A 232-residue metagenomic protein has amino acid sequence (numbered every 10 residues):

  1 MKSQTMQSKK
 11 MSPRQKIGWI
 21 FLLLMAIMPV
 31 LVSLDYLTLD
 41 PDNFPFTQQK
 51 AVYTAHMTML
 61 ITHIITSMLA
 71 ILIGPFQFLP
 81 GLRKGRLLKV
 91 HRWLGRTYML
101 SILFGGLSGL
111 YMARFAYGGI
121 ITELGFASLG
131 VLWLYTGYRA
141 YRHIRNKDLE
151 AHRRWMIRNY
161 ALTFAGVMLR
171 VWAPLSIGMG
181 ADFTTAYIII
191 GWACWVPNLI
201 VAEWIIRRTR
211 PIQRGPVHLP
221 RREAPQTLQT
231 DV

Functional and structural regions predicted by a protein language model:
K2-V232: Alpha-helical membrane insertion/targeting regions
